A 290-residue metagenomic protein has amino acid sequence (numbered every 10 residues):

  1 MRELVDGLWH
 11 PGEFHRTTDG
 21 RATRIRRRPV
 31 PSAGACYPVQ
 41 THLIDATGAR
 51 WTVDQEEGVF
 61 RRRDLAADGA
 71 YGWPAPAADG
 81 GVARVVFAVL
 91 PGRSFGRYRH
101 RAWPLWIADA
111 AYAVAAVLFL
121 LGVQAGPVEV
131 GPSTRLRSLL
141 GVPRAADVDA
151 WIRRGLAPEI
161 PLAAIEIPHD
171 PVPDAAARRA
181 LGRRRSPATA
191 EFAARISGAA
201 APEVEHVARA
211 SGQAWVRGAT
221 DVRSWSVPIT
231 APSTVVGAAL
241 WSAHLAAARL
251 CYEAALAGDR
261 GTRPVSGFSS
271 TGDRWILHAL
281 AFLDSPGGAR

Functional and structural regions predicted by a protein language model:
M1-R290: Acidic, surface-exposed loops and disordered segments
